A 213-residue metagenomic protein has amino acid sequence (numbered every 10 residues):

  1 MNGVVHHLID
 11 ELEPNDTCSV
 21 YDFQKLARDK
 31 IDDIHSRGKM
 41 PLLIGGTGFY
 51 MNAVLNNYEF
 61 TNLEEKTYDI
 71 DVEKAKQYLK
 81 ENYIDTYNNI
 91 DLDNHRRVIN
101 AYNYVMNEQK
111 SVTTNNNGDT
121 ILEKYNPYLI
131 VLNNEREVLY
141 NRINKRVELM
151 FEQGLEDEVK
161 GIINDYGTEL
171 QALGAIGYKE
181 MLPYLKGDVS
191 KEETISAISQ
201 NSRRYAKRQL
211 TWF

Functional and structural regions predicted by a protein language model:
M1-F213: Phosphate/pyrophosphate-binding catalytic cores of soluble transferases and nucleic-acid-acting enzymes
